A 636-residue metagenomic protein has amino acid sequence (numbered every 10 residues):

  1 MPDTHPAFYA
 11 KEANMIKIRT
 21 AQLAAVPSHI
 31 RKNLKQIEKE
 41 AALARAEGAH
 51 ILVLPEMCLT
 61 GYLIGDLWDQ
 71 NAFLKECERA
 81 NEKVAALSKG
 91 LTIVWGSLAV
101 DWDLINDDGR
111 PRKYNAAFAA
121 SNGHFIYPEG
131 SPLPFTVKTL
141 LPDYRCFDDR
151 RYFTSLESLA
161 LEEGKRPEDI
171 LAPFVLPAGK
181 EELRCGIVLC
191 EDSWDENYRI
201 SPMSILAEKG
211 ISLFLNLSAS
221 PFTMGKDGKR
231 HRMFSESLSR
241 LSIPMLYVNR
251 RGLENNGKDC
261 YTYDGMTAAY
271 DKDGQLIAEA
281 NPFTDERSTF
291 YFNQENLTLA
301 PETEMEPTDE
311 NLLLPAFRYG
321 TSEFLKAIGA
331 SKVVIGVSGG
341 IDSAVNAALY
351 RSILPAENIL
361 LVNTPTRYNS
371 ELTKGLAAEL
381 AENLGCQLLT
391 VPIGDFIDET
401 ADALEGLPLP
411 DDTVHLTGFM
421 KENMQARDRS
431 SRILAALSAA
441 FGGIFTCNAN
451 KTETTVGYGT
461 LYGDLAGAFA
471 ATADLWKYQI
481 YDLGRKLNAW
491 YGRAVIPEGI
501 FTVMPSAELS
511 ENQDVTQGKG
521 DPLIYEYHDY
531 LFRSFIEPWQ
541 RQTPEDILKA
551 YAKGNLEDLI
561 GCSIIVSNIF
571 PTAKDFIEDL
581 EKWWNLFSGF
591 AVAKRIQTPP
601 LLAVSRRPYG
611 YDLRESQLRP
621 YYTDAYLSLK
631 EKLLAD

Functional and structural regions predicted by a protein language model:
P2-G336, A347-N358, N363, N383 (+2 more regions): Enzyme catalytic cores with a strong preference for nitrogen-chemistry domains
N14-K17, L183, S242-I243, E254 (+3 more regions): ATP/NTP-dependent adenylation/nucleotidyl-transfer catalytic domains that generate, transfer, or process NMP-activated
